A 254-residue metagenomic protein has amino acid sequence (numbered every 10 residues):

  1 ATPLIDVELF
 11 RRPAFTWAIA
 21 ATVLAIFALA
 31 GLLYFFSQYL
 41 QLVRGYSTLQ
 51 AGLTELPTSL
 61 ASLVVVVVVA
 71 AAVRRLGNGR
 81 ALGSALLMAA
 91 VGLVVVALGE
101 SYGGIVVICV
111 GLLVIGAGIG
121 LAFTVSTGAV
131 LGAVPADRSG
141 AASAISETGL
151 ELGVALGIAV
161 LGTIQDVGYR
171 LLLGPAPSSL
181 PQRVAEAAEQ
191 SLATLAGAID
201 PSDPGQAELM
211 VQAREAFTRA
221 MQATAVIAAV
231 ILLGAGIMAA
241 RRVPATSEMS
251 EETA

Functional and structural regions predicted by a protein language model:
A1-T2, A71-R74, S101-I105, D166-P175 (+1 more regions): Transmembrane helix-loop junctions in multipass membrane proteins, especially transporters and channels
T2-D137, A141: Transmembrane core module of solute transporters
F27-L29, S62, G92, L150-G153 (+2 more regions): A short hydrophobic/aromatic micro-motif that marks alpha-helical segments and, especially, helix-coil
G31, V68, V95-G99, I164-Q165 (+1 more regions): Residue-level signal for alpha-helical transmembrane segments in multi-pass membrane proteins
G128-A129, I145, G149-R241, M249 (+1 more regions): Hydrophobic transmembrane architecture of multi-pass small-molecule transporters
